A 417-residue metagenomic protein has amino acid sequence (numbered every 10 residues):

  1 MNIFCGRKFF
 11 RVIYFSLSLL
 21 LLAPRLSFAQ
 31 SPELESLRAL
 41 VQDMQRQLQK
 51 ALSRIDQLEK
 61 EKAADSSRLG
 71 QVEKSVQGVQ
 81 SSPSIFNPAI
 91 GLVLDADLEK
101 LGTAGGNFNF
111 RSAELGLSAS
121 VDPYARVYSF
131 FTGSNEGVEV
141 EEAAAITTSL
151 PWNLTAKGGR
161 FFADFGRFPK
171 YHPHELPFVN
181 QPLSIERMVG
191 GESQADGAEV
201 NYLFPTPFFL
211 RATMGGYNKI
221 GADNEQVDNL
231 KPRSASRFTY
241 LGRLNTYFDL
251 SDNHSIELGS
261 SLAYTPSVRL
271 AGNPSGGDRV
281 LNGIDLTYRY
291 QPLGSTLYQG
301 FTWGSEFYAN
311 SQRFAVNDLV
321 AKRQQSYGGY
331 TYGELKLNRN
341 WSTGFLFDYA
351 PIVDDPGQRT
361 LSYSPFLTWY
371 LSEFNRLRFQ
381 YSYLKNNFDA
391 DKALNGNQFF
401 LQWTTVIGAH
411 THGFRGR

Functional and structural regions predicted by a protein language model:
M1-F10: N-terminal secretory signal peptides that target proteins for export/translocation
I13-R25: Bacterial N-terminal signal peptides
F28-L101, F209, Q402, I407 (+1 more regions): N-terminal periplasmic/intermembrane-space "pro-region" immediately following the signal or transit peptide
V76-A222, S236-N253, L262, Y288 (+3 more regions): Outer membrane beta-barrel
D97-L101, S134-E136, F165, L183 (+7 more regions): Sequence/structural signature of outer-membrane beta-barrel proteins
A104-N107, G133-G137, M188-E192, L230-R237 (+4 more regions): Replace "Gram-negative outer membrane beta-barrel proteins" with "bacterial and organellar outer membrane beta-barrel
N253-V353, L361: Detector for outer-membrane/organellar transmembrane beta-barrel domains, recognizing the amphipathic beta-strand
I284-L286, W369-L371, L394-R417: Outer-membrane beta-barrel "beta-signal"
